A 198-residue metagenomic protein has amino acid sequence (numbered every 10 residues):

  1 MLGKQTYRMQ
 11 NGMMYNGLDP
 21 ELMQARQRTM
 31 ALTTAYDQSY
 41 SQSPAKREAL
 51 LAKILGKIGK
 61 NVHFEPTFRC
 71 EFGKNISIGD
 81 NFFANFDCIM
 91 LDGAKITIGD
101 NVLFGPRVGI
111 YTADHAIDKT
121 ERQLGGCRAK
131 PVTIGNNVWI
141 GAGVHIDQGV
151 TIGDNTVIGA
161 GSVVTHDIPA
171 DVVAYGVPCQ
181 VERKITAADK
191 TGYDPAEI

Functional and structural regions predicted by a protein language model:
M1-N61, C179-I198: Terminal amphipathic alpha-helical/low-complexity segments used for targeting or macromolecular assembly
T6-Y7, I54, L124, P131 (+1 more regions): Short secondary-structure boundary/capping segments
Q10, V157-G159, A174: Short glycine/serine/threonine-biased micro-segments
A35-D37, D167-D171: Short arginine-rich
F68-I78, F83-T151, V172, V177-I198: Flexible, glycine/small-residue-enriched loop-and-beta-strand segment within the central core of proteins
A142-D167: Beta-rich strand-turn-strand
